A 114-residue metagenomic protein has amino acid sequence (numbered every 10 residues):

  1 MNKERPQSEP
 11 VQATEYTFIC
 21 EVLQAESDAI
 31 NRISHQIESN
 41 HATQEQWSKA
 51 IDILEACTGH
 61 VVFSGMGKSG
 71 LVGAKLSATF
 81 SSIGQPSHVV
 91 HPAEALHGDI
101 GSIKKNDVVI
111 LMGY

Functional and structural regions predicted by a protein language model:
M1-Y114: Conserved N-terminal alpha-helical segment that immediately precedes and caps sugar-phosphate-binding
